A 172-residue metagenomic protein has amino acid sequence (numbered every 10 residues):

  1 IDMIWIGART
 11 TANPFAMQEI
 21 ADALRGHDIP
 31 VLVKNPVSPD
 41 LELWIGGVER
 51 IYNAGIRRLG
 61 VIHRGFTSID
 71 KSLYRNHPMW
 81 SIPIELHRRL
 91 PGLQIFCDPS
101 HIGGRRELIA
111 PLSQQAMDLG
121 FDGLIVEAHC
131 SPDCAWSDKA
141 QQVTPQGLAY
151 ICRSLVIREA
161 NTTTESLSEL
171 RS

Functional and structural regions predicted by a protein language model:
I1-M17: Active-site beta->alpha loop and helix N-cap motifs at the rims of alpha/beta catalytic domains
M3-I6, P99-H101, P145-L148: Non-transmembrane, interaction-prone segments in cytosolic or luminal domains
A12, A16-S131: Catalytic alpha/beta core domains of metabolic enzymes, predominantly
C130-T164: C-terminal helical cap(s) of enzyme catalytic domains, especially alpha/beta-barrels
T163-S172: Divalent-metal-activated hydrolytic enzyme cores
